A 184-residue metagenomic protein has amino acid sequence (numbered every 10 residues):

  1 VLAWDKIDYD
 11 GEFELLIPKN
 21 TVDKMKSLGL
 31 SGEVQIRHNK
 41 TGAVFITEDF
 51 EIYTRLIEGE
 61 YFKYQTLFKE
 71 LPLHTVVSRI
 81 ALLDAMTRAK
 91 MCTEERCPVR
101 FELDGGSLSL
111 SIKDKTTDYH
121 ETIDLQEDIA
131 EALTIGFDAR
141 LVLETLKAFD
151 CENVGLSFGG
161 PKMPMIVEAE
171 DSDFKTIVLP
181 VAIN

Functional and structural regions predicted by a protein language model:
V1, D5-I57, E70-N184: DNA polymerase processivity clamps
E60: Feature marks short, surface-exposed loop/turn motifs that line or immediately flank catalytic pockets and channel
K63-Y64: Specificity-determining recognition surfaces
